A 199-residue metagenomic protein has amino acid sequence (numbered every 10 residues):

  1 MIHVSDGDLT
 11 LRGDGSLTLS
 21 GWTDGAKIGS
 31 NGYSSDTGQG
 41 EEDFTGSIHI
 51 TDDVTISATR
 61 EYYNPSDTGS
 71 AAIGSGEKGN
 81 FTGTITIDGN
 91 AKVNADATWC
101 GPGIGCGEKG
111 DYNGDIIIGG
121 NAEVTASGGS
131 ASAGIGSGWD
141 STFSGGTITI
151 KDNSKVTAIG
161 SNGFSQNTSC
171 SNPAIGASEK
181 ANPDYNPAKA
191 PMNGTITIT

Functional and structural regions predicted by a protein language model:
M1-G21, S30-C100, I104-G128, I135-T199: Surface-exposed loop/turn motifs in large extracellular/passenger domains
